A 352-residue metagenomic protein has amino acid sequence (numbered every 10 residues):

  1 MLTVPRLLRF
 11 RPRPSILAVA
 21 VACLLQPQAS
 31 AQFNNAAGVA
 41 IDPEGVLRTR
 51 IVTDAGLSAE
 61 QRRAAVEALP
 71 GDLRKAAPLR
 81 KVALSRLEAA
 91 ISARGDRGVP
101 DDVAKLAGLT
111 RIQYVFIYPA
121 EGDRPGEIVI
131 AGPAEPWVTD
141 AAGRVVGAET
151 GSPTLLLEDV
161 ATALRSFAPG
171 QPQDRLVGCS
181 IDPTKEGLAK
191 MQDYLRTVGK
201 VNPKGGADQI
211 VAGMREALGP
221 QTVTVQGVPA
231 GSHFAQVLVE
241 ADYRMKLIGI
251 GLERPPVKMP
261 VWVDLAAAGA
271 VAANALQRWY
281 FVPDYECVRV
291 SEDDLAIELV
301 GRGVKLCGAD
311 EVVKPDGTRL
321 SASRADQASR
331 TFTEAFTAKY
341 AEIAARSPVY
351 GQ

Functional and structural regions predicted by a protein language model:
M1-P12: N-terminal secretory signal peptides that target proteins for export/translocation
R11-Q26: Bacterial N-terminal signal peptides
S30-Q352: Outer membrane pore-forming secretion/assembly proteins and partners of Gram-negative envelopes
